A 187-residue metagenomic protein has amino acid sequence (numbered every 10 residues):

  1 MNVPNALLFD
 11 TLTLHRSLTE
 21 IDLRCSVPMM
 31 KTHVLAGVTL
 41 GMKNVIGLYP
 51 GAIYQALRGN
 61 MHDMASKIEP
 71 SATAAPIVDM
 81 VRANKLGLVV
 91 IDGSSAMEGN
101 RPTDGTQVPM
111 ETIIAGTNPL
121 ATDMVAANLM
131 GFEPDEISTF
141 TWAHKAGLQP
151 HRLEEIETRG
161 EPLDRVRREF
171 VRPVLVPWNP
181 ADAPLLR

Functional and structural regions predicted by a protein language model:
M1-R187: Extended, low-polarity segments enriched in aliphatic/aromatic residues
